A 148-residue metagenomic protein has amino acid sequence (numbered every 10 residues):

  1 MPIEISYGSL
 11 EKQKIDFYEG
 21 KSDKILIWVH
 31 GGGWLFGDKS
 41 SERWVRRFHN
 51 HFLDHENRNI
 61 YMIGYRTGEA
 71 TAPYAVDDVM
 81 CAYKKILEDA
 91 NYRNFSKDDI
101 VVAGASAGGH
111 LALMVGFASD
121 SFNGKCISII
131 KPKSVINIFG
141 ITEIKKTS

Functional and structural regions predicted by a protein language model:
M1-K21: N-terminal cap/lid segment of alpha/beta-hydrolase-fold proteins
D23-G33: Short beta-strand element of the alpha/beta-hydrolase
G32, G64-G68, I141: Short beta-to-alpha linker loops that shape the active-site pocket of alpha/beta-hydrolase fold enzymes
G33-S41, I60, K85: Serine-hydrolase catalytic-loop signature spanning alpha/beta hydrolases and amidase-signature enzymes
F36-W44, A70, K146: Short N-terminal helix/helix-N-cap motif within the alpha/beta-hydrolase-1
S40-Y61: Short amphipathic alpha-helix adjacent to the substrate-entry channel of hydrolases
T71-N91: Alpha/beta-hydrolase active-site loop
K84-S148: Primarily recognizes the serine-hydrolase "nucleophile elbow" in alpha/beta-hydrolase and SGNH/GDSL folds
